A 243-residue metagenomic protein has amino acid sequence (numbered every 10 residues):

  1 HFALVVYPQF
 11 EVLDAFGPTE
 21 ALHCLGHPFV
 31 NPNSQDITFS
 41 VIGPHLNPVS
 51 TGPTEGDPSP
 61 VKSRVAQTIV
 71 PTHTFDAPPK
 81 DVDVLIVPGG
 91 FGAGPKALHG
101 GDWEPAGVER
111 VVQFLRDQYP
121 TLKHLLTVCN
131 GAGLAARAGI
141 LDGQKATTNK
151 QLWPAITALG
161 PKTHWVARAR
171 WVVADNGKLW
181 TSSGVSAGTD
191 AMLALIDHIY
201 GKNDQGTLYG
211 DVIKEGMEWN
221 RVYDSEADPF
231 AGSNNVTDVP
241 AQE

Functional and structural regions predicted by a protein language model:
H1-L125, G133-R137, P154-A169, A174-N176 (+2 more regions): Extended, subdomain-level signal for the structured scaffold at the beginning of enzyme domains
L125-L126, A146: A short beta-strand/loop micro-motif in the catalytic core of glycosyltransferases that engages the nucleotide-sugar
D142-K150, H164-A167: Short hydrophobic/aromatic-enriched beta-strand-loop microsegments
L179-S183: Active-site-proximal beta-strand elements of phosphoester/diester hydrolases
